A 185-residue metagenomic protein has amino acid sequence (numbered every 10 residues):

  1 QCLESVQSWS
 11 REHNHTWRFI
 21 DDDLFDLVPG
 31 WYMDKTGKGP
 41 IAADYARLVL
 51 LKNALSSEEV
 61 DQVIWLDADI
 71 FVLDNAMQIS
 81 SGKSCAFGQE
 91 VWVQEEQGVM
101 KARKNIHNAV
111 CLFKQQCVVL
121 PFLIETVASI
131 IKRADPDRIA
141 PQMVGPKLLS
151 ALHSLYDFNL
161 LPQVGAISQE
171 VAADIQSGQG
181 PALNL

Functional and structural regions predicted by a protein language model:
Q1-T36, A42-A43, K114-V118, A134-D137 (+1 more regions): N-terminal anchoring/stem segment of glycosyltransferases
E4, Y45-V49, M143-A151: A structural signal for well-ordered alpha-helical segments within the folded catalytic domains of diverse enzymes
E12-N14, N53-Q62, Q116-C117, L155: Secondary-structure boundary elements
H13, L66, I106-H107, G145: Residues that flank catalytic or metal-binding motifs in active/ligand-binding sites
L24-D26, I70-V72, W92-V93, Q116-V118 (+1 more regions): Short, solvent-exposed loop/turn segments at secondary-structure junctions
P40-E95, R103: GT-A fold catalytic core of metal-dependent nucleotide-sugar glycosyltransferases, centered on the diacidic
N75-M143: Conserved catalytic core of nucleotide-sugar-dependent glycosyltransferases
V118-L185: Catalytic core and acceptor-binding pocket of nucleotide-sugar-dependent glycosyltransferases
